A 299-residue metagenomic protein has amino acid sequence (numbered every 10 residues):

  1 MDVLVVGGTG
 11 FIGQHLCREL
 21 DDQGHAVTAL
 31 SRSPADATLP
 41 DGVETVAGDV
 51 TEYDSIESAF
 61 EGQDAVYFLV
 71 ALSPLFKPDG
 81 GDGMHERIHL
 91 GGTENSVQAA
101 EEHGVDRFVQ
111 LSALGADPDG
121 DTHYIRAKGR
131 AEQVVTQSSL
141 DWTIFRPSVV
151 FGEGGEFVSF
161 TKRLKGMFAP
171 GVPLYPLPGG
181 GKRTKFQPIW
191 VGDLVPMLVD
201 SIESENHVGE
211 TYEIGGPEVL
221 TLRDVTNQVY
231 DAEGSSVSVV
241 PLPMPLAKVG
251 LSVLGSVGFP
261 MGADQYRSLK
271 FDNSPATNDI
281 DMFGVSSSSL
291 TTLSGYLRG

Functional and structural regions predicted by a protein language model:
V3-Q23: N-terminal Rossmann NAD(P)H-binding glycine-rich loop of SDR-like oxidoreductase domains
G13-Q14, L90, G129: Residues forming the Rossmann-fold NAD(P)(H) cofactor-binding site
H15, E19, G80, A99 (+3 more regions): Rossmann-fold NAD(P)-dependent oxidoreductase module
A29-A37: Short, polar loop motifs at secondary-structure junctions
A35, V43-N95, A99-E102, L114-D117: NAD(P)H-binding glycine-rich loop region in Rossmannoid oxidoreductase-like domains and their noncatalytic homologs
P118-D231: Oxidoreductase cofactor-interface core, primarily capturing Rossmann-like NAD(P)-dependent enzymes
P245-G299: A hydrophobic C-terminal alpha-helical subdomain
